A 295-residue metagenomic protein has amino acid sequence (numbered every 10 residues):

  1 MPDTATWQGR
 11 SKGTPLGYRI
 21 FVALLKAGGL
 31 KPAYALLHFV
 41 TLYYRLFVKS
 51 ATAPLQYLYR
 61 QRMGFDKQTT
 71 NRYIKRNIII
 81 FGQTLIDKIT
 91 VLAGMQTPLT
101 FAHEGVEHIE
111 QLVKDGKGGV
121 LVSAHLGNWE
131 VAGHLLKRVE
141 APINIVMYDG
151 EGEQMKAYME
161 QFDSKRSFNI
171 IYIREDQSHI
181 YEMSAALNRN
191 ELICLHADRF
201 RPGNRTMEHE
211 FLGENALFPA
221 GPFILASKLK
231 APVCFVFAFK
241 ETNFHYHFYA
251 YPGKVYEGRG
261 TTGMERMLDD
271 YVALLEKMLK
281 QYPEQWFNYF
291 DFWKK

Functional and structural regions predicted by a protein language model:
M1-S123, K165-S167: Membrane-anchoring hydrophobic helices of lipid-metabolizing enzymes
I20, P32, L55, N77 (+4 more regions): Hydrophobic alpha-helical segments typical of transmembrane helices and their membrane-interface/capping positions
H38, Y73, D149, D176 (+2 more regions): Residue-level "edge-of-site" marker
F47, F65, R138, K165 (+1 more regions): Non-catalytic C-terminal accessory region of glycerolipid acyltransferases and related lyso-lipid remodeling enzymes
L99-A102, G152, I173-D176, N215-A216 (+1 more regions): A conditional alpha-helix N-cap/helix-loop micro-motif detector
E104, V146-Y148, I173, Y251-G253 (+1 more regions): Conserved beta-strand termini and adjacent loop/short-helix elements that scaffold enzyme active sites in alpha/beta
I109-E110, G133, M159-E160, M183-S184 (+1 more regions): Short amphipathic alpha-helical segments and helix-helix/interface helices
D115-E175, R189, F200-R205: Catalytic core of membrane glycerolipid acyltransferases/transacylases, capturing the structured, soluble-facing
